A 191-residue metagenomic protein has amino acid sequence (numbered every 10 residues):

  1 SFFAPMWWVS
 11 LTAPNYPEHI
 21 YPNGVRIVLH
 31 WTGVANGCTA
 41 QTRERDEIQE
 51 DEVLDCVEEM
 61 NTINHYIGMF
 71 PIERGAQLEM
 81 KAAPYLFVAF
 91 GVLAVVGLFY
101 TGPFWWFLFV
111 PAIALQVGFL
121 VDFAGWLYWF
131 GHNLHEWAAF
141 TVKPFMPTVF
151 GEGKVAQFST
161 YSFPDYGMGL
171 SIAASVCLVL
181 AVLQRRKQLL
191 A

Functional and structural regions predicted by a protein language model:
F2-F3, L120, A173: Generic structural signal for bulky hydrophobic/aromatic residues embedded in well-ordered secondary structure
F3-Q77, A124-S162: Long, glycine/tryptophan/cysteine-rich extracytoplasmic
L78-F99, G169-L178: Hydrophobic alpha-helical transmembrane segments
A83-L86, L108-G118, F163, G167-L170: Physicochemical signature of membrane-embedded alpha-helices that form the seven-helix bundle of GPCRs, emphasizing
L86-L93, G97-Y100, G118, A139-V155: Alpha-helical context
F90-V121, V179-A191: Juxtamembrane interface at the cytosolic side of transmembrane helices
G102-W105, F158, M168: Conserved aromatic-histidine-acidic binding/catalytic patches
P164-Q188: A hydrophobic membrane-anchoring alpha-helix module
